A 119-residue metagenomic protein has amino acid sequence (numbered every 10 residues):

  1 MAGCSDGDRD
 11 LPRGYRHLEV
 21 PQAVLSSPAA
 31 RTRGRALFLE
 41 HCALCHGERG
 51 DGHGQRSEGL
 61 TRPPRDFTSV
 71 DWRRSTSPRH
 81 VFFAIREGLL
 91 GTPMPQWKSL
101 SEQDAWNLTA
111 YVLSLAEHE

Functional and structural regions predicted by a protein language model:
M1-G3: Sec-dependent bacterial lipoprotein signal peptides
S5-D6, R65, A84-L115: Axial heme c-ligation environment in periplasmic c-type cytochrome domains
D8-L37: Electrostatic cytochrome c docking/interface patches
S27-D51, R79-F82: Sequence/structural segment immediately N-terminal to covalent heme-attachment motifs in c-type and related
D51, S114-E119: Inter-heme linker and motif-flanking segments adjacent to c-type heme-binding CXXCH motifs in c-type cytochromes
Q55-G59: Short cysteine/histidine-rich zinc-coordinating motifs and their immediately flanking basic loops
R73-R86: Short Fe-S-cluster ligation motifs
